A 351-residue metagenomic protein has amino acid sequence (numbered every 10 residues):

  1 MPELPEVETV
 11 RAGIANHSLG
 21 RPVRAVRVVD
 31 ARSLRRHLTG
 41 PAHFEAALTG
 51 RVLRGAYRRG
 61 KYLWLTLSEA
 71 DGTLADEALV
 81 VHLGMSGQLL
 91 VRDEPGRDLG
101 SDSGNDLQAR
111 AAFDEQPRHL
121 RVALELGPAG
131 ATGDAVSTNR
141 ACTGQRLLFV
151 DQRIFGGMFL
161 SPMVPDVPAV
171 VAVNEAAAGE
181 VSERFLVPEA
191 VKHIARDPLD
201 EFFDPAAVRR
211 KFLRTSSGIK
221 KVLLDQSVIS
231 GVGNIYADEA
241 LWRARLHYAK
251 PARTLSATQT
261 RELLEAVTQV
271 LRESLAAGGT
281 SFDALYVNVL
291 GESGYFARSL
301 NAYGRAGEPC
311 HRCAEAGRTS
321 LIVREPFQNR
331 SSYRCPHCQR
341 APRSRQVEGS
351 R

Functional and structural regions predicted by a protein language model:
M1-R351: Structured catalytic/nucleic-acid-binding cores of DNA maintenance enzymes
